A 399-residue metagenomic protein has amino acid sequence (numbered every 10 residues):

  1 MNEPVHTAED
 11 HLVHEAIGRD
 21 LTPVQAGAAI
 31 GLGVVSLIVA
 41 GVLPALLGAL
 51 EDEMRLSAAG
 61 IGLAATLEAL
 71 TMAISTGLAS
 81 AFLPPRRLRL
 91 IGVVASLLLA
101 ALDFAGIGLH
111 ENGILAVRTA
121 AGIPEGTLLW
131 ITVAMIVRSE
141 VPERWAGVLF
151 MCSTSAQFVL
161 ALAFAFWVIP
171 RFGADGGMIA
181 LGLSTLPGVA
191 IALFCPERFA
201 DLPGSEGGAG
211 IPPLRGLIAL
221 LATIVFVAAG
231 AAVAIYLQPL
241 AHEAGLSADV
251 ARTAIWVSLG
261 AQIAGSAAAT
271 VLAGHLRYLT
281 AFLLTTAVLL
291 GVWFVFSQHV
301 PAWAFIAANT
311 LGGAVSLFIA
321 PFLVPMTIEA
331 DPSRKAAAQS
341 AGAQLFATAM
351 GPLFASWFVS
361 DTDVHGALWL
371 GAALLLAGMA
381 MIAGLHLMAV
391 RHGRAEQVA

Functional and structural regions predicted by a protein language model:
P44, R215-W256, I263: Extracytoplasmic gate region of multi-pass secondary transporters
I74-H110: Conserved MFS/SLC helix-loop-helix module at the cytosolic interface between two early adjacent transmembrane helices
S75-L88, G265-R277, V359: Helix-to-loop junctions at the C-terminal end of transmembrane segments in multipass secondary transporters
T119-C152: Cytoplasmic helix-loop-helix junction between adjacent transmembrane helices in 12-TM secondary transporters
T127-E140, L317-D331: Intracellular juxtamembrane helix-capping segments at the cytosolic ends of symmetry-related transmembrane helices
F164-V168, G182-P203, M381-L385: C-terminal membrane-cytosol helix-exit motif in multi-pass small-molecule transporters
R277-L323: C-terminal transmembrane helical hairpin of 12-TM major facilitator-type secondary transporters
P332-V364: A late C-terminal transmembrane helix in Major Facilitator Superfamily
